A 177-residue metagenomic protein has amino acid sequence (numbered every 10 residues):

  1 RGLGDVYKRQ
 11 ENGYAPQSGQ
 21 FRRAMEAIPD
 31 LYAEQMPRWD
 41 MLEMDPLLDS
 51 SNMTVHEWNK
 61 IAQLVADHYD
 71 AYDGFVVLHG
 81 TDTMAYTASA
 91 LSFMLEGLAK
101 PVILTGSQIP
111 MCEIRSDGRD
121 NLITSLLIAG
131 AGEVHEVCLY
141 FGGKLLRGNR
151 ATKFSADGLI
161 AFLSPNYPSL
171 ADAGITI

Functional and structural regions predicted by a protein language model:
R1-Y7: Short, small-residue-biased leader/transition segments that mark boundaries at the very start of proteins
D5, H79-A85, K144-L146: Gly/Ser/Thr-rich loops at beta-strand to alpha-helix junctions that form or flank small-molecule/cofactor-binding
K8-N12, A88-S89, I114-D117, R147-F154: Short acidic, glycine/serine/threonine-rich loops at helix termini
F21-A33, R147-I177: Accessory alpha-helical/coil subdomains and C-terminal extensions that flank or cap enzyme catalytic cores
R38-H68: Glycine-rich oxoanion-binding loops at beta->alpha junctions
V77-H79, I103-G106, C138-G143: Short beta-strand segments
L78-K100: Short Gly/Thr/Asp-enriched flexible loops that form oxyanion-binding sites at enzyme active sites
M111-A151: Short, glycine-/small-residue-rich phosphate/pyrophosphate-handling segment
